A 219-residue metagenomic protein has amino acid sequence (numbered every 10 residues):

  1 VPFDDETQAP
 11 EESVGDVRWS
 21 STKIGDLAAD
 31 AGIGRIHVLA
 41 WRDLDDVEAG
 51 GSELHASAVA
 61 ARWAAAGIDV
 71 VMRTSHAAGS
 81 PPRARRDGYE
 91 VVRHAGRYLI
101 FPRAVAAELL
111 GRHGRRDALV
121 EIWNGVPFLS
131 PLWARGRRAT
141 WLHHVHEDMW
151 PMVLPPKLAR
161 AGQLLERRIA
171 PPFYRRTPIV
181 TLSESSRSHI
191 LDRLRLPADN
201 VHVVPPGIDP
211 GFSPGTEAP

Functional and structural regions predicted by a protein language model:
V14-I33, R42-D45, R62-G96: N-terminal strand-loop element at the rim of the active site of nucleotide-sugar-dependent glycosyltransferases
W41-H55: A short, glycine/small-residue-rich beta-strand->loop->alpha-helix junction that serves as a flexible
R83-A84, D209, P214-P219: A short helix/loop element that forms part of the nucleotide-sugar donor recognition site in Leloir-type
A84-G114, P151-L158: A short, charged, and often flexible helix/loop element on the N-terminal side of the glycosyltransferase catalytic
A118-E121, L132-M152, L158-G162: Active-site proximal beta-strand in glycosyltransferases
K157-V180: Membrane-proximal helix-turn-helix segments that form the acceptor-binding/catalytic region of lipid-linked
R175-E184, I190, H202: A short beta-strand/loop micro-motif in the catalytic core of glycosyltransferases that engages the nucleotide-sugar
S185, G207: Carbohydrate-associated surface elements
